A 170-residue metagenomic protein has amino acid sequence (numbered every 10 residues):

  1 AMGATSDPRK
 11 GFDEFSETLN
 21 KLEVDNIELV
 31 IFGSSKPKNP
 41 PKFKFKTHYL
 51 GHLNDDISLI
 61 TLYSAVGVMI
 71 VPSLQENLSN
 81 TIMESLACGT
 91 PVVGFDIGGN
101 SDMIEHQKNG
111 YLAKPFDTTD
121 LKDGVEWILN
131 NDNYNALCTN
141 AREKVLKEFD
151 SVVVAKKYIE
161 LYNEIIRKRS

Functional and structural regions predicted by a protein language model:
A1-K10, S16-L19, V30: Conserved donor-binding/catalytic core segment of Leloir-type glycosyltransferases
K38-I57: Nucleotide-activated donor-binding/catalytic signature segment of Leloir-type glycosyltransferases, i.e., the conserved
I60, S79, M83-A87, S101-D102 (+1 more regions): Short alpha-helical segment that forms part of, or immediately flanks, the ligand-binding pocket in carbohydrate-active
T61-V66: Short alpha-helical donor nucleotide-sugar binding micro-motif in glycosyltransferases
L74: Aromatic "clamp/platform" in nucleotide-sugar-dependent glycosyltransferases that forms part of the donor/acceptor
P91-G94, I104: Short hydrophobic beta-strand element within catalytic cores of glycosyltransferases and related nucleotide-activated
H106-Q107, Y111-T118, W127-D132: Conserved acidic donor-binding segment of nucleotide-sugar-dependent glycosyltransferases
N133-E148, K157-E160: A short, well-ordered alpha-helix in the C-terminal region of glycosyltransferases
